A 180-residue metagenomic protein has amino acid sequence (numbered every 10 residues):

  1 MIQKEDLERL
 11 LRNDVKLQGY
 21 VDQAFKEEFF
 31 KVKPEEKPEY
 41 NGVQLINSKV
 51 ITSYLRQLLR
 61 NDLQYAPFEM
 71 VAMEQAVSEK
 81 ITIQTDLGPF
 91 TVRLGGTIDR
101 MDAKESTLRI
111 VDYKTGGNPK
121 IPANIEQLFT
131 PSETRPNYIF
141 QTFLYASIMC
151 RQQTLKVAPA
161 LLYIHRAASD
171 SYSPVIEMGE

Functional and structural regions predicted by a protein language model:
M1-I81, Y172-G179: A non-catalytic, helix-rich entry segment at domain boundaries
L11, V15, K33, T134-R135 (+2 more regions): Metal-dependent nuclease catalytic regions and adjoining charged, substrate-binding loops involved in nucleic-acid end
V15-K26, I110-K114, T154-A158: Short, functional N-terminal and low-complexity linear motifs
A24, A66, A72, A76 (+6 more regions): A sequence-composition feature that detects small, non-aromatic residues
F25, F29-F30, F68, F90 (+4 more regions): Phenylalanine-focused residue identity feature
Q57-Y65, Y113, Y145, A160-I164: Broad hydrophobic/π-residue packing in well-ordered secondary structure
A72-Q152: Non-catalytic protein-protein interaction segments used by genome-maintenance enzymes to assemble and couple activities
